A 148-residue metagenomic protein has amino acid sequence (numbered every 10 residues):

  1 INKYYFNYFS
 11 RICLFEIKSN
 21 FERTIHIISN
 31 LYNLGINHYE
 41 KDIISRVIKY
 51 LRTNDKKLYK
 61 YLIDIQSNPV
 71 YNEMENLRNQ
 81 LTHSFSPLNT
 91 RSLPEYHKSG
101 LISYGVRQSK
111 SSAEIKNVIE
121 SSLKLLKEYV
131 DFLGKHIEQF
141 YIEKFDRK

Functional and structural regions predicted by a protein language model:
K3-Y8, F15, R23-K148: Acidic, Ser/Thr/Gly/Pro-rich intrinsically disordered interaction regions
N20: Short, positively charged
